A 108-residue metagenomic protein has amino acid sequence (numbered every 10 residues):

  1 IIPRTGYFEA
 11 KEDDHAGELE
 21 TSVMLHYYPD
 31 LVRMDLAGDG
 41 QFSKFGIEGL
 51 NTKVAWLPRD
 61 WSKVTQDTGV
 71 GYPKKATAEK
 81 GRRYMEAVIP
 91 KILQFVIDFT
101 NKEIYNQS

Functional and structural regions predicted by a protein language model:
I1-S108: Extended, histidine- and acidic-residue-enriched regions that form the cofactor-binding/catalytic faces
